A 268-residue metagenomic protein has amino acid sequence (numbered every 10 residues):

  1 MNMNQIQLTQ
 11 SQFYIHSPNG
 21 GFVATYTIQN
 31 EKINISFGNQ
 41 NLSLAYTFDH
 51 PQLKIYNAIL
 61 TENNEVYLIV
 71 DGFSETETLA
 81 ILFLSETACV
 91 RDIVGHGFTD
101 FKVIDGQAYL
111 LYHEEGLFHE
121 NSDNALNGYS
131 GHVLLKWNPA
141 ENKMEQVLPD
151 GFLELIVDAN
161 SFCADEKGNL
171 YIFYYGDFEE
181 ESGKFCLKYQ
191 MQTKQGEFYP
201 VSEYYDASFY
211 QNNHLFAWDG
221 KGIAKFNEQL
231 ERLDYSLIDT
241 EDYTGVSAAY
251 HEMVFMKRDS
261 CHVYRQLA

Functional and structural regions predicted by a protein language model:
N2-Q7, N41-H50, E86-I93, K143-L153 (+2 more regions): A short beta-strand motif characteristic of beta-propeller blades
L8-N19, H50-E62, V94-I104, L153-C163 (+2 more regions): Repeated scaffold domains used in trafficking and secretory/extracellular systems, primarily beta-propellers
G20-F22, N64-L68, Q107-L110, G168-Y171 (+2 more regions): Entry beta-strands of beta-propeller and related beta-repeat scaffolds
T25-T27, L68-G72, L111-E114, F173-G176 (+2 more regions): Recurrent small/Gly-Pro-centered beta-turn motifs in extracellular repeat architectures
Q40-N64, L68-D71: Blade-loop segments of beta-propeller domains
D71-F73, L110-G131, Y175-S182: Short, conserved, GDST-rich strand-edge loop motifs in beta-rich repeat architectures
L79-S85, L126-E141, F185-M191: Beta-propeller blade signature
G245-A268: Blade-level signature of beta-propeller repeat domains, shared across WD40, Kelch, NHL, RCC1 and BNR/Asp-box propellers
